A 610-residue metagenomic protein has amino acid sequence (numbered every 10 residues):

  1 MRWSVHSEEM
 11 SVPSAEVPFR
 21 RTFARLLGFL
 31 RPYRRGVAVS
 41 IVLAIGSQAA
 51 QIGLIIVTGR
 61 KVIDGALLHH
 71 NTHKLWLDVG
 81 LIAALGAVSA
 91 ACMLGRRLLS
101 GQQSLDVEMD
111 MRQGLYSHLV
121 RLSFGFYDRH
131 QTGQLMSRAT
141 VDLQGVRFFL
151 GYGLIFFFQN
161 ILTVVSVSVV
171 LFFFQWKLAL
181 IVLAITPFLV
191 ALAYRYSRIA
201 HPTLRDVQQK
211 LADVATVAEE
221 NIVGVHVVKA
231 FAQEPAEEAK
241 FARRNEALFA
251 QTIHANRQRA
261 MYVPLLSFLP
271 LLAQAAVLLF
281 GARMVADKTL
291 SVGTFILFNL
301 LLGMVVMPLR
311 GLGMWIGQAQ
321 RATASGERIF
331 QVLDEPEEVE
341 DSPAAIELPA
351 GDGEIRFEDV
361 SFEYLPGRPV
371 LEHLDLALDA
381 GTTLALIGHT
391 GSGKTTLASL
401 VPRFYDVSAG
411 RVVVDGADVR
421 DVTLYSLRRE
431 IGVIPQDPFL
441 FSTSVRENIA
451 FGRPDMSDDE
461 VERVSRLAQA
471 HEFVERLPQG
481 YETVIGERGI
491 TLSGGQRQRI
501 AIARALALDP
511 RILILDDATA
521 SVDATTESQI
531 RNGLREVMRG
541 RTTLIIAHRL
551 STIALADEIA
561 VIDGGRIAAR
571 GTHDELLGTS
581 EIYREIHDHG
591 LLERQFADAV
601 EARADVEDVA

Functional and structural regions predicted by a protein language model:
M1-Q51, L67-I82, R96-S100, S104 (+11 more regions): Membrane-integrated ABC transporters
V12-F19, V42-L43, S47-R60, D64 (+11 more regions): Juxtamembrane helix-loop junctions of ABC transporter transmembrane domains
L27, R35, F124-G125, V141-L150 (+9 more regions): An intracellular "coupling" helix at the cytosolic face of ABC transporter transmembrane type-1 domains
G36-G46, Y152-D206, L278-L290, M307: Transmembrane helices of ABC transporter permease
V37-C92, F172-K177, A275, L279 (+1 more regions): Transmembrane helix-loop-helix hairpins at lipid-water interfaces of multipass membrane proteins, especially the type-1
L81-M93, T186-A193, R259-A273, V292-G317: Hydrophobic alpha-helical segments in the permease module
L115, L119, M136, V228 (+3 more regions): Helix-loop junctions and hydrophobic alpha-helical segments within the transmembrane domains of large membrane
D341-S342, L348-A610: ABC-type nucleotide-binding domain
